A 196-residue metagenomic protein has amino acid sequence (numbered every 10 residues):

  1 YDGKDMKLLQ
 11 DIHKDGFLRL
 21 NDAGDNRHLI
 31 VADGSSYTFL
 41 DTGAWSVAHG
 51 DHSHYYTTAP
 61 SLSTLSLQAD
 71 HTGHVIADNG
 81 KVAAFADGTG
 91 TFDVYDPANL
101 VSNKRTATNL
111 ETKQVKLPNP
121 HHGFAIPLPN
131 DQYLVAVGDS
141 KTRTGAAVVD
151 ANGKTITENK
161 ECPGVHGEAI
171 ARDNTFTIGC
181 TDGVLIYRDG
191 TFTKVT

Functional and structural regions predicted by a protein language model:
Y1, N26-D33, Y37-T38, H74-V94 (+3 more regions): Short beta-strand elements that form the blades of beta-propeller/WD-repeat-like and other beta-sheet-rich scaffold
Y1-D11, A32-H49: Beta-propeller domains
G3-D5, G43-A44, P97-L100, D150-G153 (+1 more regions): Short loop/turn segments that connect beta-strands within beta-propeller blades
K4-I12, D51-L67, K104-L117, G153-K160 (+1 more regions): A short beta-strand motif characteristic of beta-propeller blades
L9, V94, L100-N103, R143-V148 (+1 more regions): Feature marking well-ordered beta-strand scaffolds used for ligand recognition
K14-R27, S61-G80, Q114-N130, E161-D173: Repeated scaffold domains used in trafficking and secretory/extracellular systems, primarily beta-propellers
T42-V94, A98: Surface-exposed, polar helix/loop patches in the mature regions of secreted/periplasmic/lumenal proteins that form
A136-T196: Acidic, serine/threonine- and glycine-rich low-complexity intrinsically disordered segments that serve as flexible
